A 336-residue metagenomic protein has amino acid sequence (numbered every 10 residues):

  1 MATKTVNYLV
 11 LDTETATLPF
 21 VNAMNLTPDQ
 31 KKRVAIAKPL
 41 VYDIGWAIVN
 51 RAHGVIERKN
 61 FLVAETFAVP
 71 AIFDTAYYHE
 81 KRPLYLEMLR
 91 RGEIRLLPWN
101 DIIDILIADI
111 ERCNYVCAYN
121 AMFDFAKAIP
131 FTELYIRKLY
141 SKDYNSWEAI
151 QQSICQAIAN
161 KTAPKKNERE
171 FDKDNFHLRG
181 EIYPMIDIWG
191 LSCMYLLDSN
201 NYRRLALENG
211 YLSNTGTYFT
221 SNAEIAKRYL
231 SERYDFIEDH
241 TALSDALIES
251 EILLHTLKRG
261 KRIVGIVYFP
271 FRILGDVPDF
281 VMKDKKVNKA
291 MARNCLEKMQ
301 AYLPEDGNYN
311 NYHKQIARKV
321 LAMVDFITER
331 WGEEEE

Functional and structural regions predicted by a protein language model:
M1, G332-E336: Short intrinsically disordered terminal tails
A2-L9, T13-E133: Conserved non-catalytic scaffold segment of RNase H-like nuclease domains
T13-A16, I188, E249: Ser/Thr-centric signal marking residues that sit in or immediately flank functional binding/regulatory motifs
T27, S146-E148, D284-N288, G307-N311: Intrinsically disordered, low-complexity coil/linker segments enriched for acidic/polar and small residues
Y78-S199: Conserved DEDDh/DEDDy metal-dependent 3′-5′ exonuclease domain
L84, I105, D109, S153 (+7 more regions): Charge-rich, solvent-exposed alpha-helical interaction surfaces
Y115-M122, A126-K127, F131, R204-M291 (+3 more regions): Acidic, Mg2+-coordinating catalytic module of metal-dependent nucleases/exonucleases that use a two-metal-ion mechanism
